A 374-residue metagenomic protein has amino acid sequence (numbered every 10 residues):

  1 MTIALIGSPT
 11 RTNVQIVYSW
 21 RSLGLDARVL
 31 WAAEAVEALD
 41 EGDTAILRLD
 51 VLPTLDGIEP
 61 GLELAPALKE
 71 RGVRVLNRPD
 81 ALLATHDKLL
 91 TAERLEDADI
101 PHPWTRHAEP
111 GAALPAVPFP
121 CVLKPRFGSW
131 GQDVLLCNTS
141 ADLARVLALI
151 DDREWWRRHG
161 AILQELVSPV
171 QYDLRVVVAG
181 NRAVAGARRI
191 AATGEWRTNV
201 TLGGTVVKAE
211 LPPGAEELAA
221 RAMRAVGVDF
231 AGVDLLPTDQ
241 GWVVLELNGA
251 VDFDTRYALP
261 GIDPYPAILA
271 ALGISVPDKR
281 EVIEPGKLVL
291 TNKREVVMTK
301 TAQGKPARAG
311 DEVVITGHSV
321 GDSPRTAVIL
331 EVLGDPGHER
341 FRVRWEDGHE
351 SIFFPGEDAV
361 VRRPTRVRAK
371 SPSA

Functional and structural regions predicted by a protein language model:
T2, R71, D80-I162, Q171 (+1 more regions): Active-site nucleotide/adenylate-binding loops and adjacent lid/helix of ATP-dependent enzymes
G7-W104: Conserved N-proximal alpha/beta basic substrate-recognition cap immediately N-terminal to, or forming the N-lobe
W130-G131, N248-P260: Glycine-rich phosphate/pyrophosphate-binding beta-alpha loops
L135-A222: Phosphate-binding site of ATP-dependent enzymes
W196-V244, P266-V276, R280-E284, T291: A long amphipathic alpha-helix within ATP-dependent nucleotide-binding catalytic cores
R294-A309, S319: Mixed-charge, Lys/Arg-rich low-complexity intrinsically disordered regions
S323-L333: Short beta-strand-centered aromatic/proline hotspots
R342-A374: Intrinsically disordered, low-complexity, charged/polar segments
